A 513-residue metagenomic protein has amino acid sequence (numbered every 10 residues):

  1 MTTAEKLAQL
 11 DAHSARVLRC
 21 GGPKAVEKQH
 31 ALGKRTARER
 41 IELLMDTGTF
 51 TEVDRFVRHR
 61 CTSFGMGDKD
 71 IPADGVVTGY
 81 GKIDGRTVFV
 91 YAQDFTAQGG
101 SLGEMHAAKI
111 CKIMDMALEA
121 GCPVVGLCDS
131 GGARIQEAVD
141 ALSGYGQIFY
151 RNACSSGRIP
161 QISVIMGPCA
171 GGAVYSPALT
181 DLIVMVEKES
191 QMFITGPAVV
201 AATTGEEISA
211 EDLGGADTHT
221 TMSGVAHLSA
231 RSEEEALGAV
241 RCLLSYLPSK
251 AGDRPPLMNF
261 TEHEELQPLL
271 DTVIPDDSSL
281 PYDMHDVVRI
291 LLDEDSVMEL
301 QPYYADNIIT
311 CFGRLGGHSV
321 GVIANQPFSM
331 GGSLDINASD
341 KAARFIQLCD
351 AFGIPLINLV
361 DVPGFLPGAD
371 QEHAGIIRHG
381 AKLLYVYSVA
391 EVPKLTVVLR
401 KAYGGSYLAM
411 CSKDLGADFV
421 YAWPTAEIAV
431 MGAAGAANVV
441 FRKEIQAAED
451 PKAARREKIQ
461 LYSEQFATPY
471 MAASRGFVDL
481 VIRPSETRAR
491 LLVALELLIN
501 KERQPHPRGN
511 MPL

Functional and structural regions predicted by a protein language model:
M1-L513: Ligand-binding clefts of soluble mixed alpha/beta catalytic domains
